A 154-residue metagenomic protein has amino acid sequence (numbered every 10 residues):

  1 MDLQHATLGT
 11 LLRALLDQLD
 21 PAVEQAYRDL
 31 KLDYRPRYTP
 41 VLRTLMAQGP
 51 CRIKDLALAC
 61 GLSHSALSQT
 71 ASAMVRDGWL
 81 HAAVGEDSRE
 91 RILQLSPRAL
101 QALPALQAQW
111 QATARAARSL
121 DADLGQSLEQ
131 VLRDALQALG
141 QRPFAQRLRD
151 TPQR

Functional and structural regions predicted by a protein language model:
M1, D123-R154: C-terminal regulatory/oligomerization modules of transcriptional regulators
M1-L32, L139: N-terminal leader segment of winged-helix/HTH proteins
L8, R37-Y38, R98, L124: N-terminal positioning helix adjacent to the helix-turn-helix/winged-helix DNA-binding module
L16, R43-A47, Q107: Short, locally clustered residues in the helix-turn-helix/winged-helix DNA-binding domain
P21-S63: N-terminal helix-turn-helix DNA-binding core of bacterial DNA-binding proteins
I53, A71-S72: Short, hydrophobic-biased segments on the C-terminal half of alpha helices that form "recognition helices"
S72-Q130: Charged, amphipathic alpha-helical coiled-coil/dimerization segments
